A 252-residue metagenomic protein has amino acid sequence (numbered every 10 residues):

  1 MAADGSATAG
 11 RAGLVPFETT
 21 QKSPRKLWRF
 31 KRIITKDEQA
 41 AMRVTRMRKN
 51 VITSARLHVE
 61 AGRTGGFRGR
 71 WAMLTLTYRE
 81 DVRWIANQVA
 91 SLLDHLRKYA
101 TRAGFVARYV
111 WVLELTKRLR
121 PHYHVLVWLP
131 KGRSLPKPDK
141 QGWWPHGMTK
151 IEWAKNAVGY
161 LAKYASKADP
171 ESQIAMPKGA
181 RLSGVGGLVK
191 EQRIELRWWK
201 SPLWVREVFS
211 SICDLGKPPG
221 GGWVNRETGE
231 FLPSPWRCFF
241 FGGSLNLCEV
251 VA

Functional and structural regions predicted by a protein language model:
M1-L119, L129-A252: Right-hand nucleic-acid polymerase module
